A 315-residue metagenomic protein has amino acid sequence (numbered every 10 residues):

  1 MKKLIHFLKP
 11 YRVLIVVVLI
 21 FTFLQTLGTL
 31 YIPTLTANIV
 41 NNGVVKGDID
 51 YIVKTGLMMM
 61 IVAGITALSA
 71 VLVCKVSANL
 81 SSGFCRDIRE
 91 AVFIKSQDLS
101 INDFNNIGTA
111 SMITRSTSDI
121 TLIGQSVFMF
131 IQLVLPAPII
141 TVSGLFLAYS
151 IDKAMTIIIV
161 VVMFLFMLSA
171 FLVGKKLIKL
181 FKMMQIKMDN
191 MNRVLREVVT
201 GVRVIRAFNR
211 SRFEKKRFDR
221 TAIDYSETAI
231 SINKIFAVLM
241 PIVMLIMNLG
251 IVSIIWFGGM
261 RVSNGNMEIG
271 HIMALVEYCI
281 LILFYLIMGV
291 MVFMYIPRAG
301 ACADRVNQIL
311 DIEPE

Functional and structural regions predicted by a protein language model:
M1-R12, S111-M112, S116: A short amphipathic helical element positioned immediately N-terminal to and/or at the very start of a transmembrane
K9, I15-L72, V76, Y149-A154 (+1 more regions): Transmembrane helix-loop-helix hairpins at lipid-water interfaces of multipass membrane proteins, especially the type-1
P10-V13, V76, D98-N102, S118-V127 (+8 more regions): An intracellular "coupling" helix at the cytosolic face of ABC transporter transmembrane type-1 domains
I20, G28, I32, L57 (+6 more regions): Hydrophobic alpha-helical transmembrane segments of ABC transporter permease domains
I20-F21, G28-N41, V62-T109, I113 (+9 more regions): Juxtamembrane helix-loop junctions of ABC transporter transmembrane domains
Q25, T29, V62, T66-A70 (+5 more regions): Alpha-helical transmembrane segments of multipass membrane proteins
N38, N42, Y149, K175 (+7 more regions): Transmembrane helix-loop junction
D48, I52, L147-V161, S231-R305 (+1 more regions): Helix-loop-helix
